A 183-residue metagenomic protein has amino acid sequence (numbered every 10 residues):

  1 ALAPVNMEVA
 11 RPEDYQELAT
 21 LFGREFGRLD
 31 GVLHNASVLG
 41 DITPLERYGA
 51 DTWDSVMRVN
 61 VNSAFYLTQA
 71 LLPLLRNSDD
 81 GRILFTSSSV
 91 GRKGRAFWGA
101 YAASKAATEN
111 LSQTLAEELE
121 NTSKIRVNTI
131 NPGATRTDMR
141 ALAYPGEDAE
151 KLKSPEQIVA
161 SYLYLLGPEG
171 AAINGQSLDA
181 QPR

Functional and structural regions predicted by a protein language model:
N35-D41: Conserved NAD(P)H cofactor-binding loop of Rossmann-fold oxidoreductase domains
T43-L45, T52-D54: Substrate-binding pocket helix/loop in short-chain dehydrogenase/reductase
Y48, G94-A102, T114: Active-site loop-to-helix junction immediately N-terminal to the catalytic Tyr of the SDR YXXXK motif in Rossmann-fold
T68, S104: Active-site helix of classical SDR
P73, E117-N121: Alpha-helical segment proximal to the catalytic Tyr-Lys
S88: Residue(s) in the substrate-gating loop at a strand-loop-helix junction that position the organic substrate next
I125, T129-I130, T137, G146-R183: C-terminal helical subdomain
